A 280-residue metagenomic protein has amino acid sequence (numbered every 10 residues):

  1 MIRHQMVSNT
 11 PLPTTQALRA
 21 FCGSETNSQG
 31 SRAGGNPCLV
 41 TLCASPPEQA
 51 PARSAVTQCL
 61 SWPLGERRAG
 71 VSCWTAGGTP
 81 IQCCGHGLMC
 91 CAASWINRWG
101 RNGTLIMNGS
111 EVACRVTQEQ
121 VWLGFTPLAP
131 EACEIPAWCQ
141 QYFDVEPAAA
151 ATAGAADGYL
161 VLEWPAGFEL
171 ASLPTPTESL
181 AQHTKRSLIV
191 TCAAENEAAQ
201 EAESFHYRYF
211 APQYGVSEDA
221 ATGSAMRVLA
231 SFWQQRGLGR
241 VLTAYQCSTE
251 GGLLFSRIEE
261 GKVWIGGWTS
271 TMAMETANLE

Functional and structural regions predicted by a protein language model:
I2-C83, L88-E280: Active-site proximal loop and beta-alpha junction motif in alpha/beta enzyme cores
